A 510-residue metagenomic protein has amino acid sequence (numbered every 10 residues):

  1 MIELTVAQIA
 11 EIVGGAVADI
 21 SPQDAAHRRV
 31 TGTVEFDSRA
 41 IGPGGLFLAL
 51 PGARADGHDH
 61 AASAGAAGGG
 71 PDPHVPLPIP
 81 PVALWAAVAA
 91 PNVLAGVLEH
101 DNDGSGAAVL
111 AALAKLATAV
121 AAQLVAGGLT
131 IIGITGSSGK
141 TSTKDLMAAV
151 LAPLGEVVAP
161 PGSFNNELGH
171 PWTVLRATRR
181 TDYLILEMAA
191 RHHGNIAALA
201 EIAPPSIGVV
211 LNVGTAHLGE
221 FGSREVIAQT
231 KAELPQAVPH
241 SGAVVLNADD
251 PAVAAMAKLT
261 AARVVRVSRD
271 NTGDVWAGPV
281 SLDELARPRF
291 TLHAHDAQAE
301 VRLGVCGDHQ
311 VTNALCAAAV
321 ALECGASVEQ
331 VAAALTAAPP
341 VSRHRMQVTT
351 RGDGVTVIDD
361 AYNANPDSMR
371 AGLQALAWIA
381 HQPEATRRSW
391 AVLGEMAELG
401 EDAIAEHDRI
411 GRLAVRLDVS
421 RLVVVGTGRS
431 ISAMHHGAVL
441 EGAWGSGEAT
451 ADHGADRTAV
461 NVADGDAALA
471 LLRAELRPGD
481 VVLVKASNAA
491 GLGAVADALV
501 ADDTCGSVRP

Functional and structural regions predicted by a protein language model:
M1-A18, A40-L46, A55-H60, D145 (+6 more regions): ATP-dependent carboxylate-amine ligase
M1-G133, T143-P153, W276, V462 (+1 more regions): Short, basic phosphate-binding NTP loop
I9, G45, A64, L116 (+15 more regions): Residue-level signal for inorganic ion chemistry
A66, G70-P78, L84-A89, V97 (+4 more regions): Short internal beta-strands
A67-G70, V82-L84, V93, L129 (+4 more regions): A short helix->loop->beta-strand "cap" motif at the edges of active sites that frequently abuts
V75-A86, P251-A255, D274, G400-E401 (+1 more regions): Short, charged/polar "capping" segments at the starts of alpha-helices and the immediately preceding loops
S105-A248, A252-T260, A474, A498-R509: Phosphate-binding loop of NTP-binding sites
A177-R180, A190-L218, A254-Q298, A337-Q347: Extended acidic/charged loop-beta regions that coordinate divalent cations and stabilize anionic phosphate/carboxylate
